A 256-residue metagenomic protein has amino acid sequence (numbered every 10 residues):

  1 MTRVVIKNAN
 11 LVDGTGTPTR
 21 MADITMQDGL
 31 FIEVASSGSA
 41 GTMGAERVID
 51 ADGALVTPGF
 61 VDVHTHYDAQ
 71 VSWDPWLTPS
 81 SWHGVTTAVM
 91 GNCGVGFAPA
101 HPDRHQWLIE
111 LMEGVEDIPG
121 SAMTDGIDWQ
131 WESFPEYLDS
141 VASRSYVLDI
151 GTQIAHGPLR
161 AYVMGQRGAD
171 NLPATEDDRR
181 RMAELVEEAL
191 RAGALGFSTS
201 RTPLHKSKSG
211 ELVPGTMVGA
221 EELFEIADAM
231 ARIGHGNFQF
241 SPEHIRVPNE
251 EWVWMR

Functional and structural regions predicted by a protein language model:
T2-R3, N10-G59: Histidine-rich, glycine-flanked metal-binding segment
I6, R47-I49, V89, G151: Hydrophobic/aromatic beta-strand patches that form the interior of the parallel beta-sheet core in alpha/beta enzyme
A9, G29, G53, H64 (+3 more regions): Divalent metal-coordination and catalytic microenvironments
D13, D68, V95-P99, P158-A161 (+2 more regions): Flexible loop/turn segments at secondary-structure boundaries
L55-P79: Di-metal (Zn2+ and/or Mg2+/Mn2+) metal-binding site signature of metallo-dependent hydrolases with the MBL/beta-CASP
G59-T65, A88-M90, I150-I154, F197-T199 (+1 more regions): Hydrophobic faces of well-ordered beta-strands that scaffold small-molecule active sites in alpha/beta enzyme cores
W73-G196: Divalent-metal coordination cores built from histidine and acidic residues
P135-L138, A142-Y146, N171-R256: Histidine/acidic residue-rich metal-binding segments in metalloenzymes
